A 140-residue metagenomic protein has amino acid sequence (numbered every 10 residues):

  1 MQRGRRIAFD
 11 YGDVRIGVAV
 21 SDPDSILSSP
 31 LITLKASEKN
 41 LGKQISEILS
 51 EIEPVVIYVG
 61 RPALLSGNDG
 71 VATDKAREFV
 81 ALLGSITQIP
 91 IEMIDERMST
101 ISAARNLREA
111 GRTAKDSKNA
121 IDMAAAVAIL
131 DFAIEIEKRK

Functional and structural regions predicted by a protein language model:
Q2-F9, D13-K140: Phosphate- and other anionic-substrate recognition elements at nucleic-acid/protein interfaces
